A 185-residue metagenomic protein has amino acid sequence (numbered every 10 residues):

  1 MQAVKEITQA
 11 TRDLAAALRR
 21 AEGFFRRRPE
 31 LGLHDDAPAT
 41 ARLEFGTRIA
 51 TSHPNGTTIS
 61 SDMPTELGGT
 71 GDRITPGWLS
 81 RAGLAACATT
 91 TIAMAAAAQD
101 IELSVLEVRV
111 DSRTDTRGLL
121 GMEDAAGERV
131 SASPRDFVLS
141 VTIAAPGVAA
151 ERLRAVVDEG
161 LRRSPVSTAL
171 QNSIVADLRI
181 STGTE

Functional and structural regions predicted by a protein language model:
M1-A82, I92-E185: Extended beta-strand/beta-hairpin segments
